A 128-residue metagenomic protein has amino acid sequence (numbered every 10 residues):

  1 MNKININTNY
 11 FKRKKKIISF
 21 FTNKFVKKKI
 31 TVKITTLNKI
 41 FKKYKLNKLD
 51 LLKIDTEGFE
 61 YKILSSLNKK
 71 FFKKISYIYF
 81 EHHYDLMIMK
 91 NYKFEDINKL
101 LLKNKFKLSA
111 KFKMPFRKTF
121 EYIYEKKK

Functional and structural regions predicted by a protein language model:
M1-T35: Glycine-rich adenosyl-binding loop in Rossmann-like folds that engage adenosine-containing cofactors
T36-K128: Conserved acidic-Pro-Pro-aromatic motif
